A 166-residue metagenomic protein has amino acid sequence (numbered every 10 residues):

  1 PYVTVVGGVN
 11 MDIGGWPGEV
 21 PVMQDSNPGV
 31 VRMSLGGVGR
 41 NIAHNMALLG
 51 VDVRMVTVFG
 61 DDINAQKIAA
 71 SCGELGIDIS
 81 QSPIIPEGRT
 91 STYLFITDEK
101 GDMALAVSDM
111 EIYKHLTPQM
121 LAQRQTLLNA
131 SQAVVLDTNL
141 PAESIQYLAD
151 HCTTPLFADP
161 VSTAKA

Functional and structural regions predicted by a protein language model:
P1-V58, I63-I77: Glycine-rich phosphate/adenosyl-contacting loop at the front of the ribokinase-like
P1-V9, R54, S71-I84, I96-A166: Ribokinase/PfkB-type carbohydrate-kinase core domain
P86-G88: Short, glycine-/polar-rich solvent-exposed loops and beta-turns at beta-strand/coil boundaries
T90-Y93: Short alpha-helix plus adjacent loop in nuclease-associated cores
